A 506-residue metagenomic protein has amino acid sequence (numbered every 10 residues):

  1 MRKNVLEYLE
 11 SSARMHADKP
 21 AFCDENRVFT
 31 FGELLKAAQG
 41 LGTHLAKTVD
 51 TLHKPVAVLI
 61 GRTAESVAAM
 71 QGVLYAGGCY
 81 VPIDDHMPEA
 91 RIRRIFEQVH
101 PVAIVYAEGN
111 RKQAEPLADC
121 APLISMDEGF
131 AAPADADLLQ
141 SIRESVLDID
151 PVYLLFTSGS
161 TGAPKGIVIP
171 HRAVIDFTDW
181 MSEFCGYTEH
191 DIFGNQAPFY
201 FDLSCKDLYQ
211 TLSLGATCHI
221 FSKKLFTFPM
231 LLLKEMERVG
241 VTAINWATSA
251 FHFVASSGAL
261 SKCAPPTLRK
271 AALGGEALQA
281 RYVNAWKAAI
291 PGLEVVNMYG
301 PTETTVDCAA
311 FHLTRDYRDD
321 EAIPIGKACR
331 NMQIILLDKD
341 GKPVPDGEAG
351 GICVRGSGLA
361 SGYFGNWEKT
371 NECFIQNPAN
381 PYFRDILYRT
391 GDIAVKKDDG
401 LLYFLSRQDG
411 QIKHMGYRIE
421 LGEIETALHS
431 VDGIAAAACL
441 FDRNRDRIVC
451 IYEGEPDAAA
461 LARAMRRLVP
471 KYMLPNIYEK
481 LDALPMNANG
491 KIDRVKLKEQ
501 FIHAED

Functional and structural regions predicted by a protein language model:
M1-L154, I169, D176, Q279 (+4 more regions): AMP-binding/adenylate-forming domain of the ANL superfamily
N4-L6, E89, I104-L117, P122-E144 (+3 more regions): AMP-dependent adenylate-forming
L9-S11, A64-P82, M181-S182, S204-A216 (+2 more regions): Hydrophobic alpha-helical segments in the ANL/AMP-binding
I60-A64, V81-E97, E108-R111, A216-V239 (+3 more regions): ATP-dependent adenylate-forming carboxylate-activation enzymes
I60-T63, D84, Y187, A197-F201 (+2 more regions): Conserved AMP-binding
L138-F156, A163, Y187-F193, F199: Conserved pre-ATP/AMP-binding loop-to-beta segment of ANL
K165-I192, D202-A243: Conserved AMP-binding/adenylation subdomain of ANL enzymes
S213-A216, V241-N245, A255-P324, Q333: Gly/Ser/Thr-rich phosphate-binding loop
